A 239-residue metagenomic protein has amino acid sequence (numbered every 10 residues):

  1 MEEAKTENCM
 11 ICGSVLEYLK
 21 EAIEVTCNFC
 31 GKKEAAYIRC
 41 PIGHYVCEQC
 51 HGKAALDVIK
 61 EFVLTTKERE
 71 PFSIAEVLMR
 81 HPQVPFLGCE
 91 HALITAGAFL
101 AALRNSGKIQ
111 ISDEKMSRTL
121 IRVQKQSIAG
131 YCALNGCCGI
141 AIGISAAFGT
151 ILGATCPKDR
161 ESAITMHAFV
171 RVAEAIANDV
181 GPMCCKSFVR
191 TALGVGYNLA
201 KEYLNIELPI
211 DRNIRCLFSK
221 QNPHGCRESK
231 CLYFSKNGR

Functional and structural regions predicted by a protein language model:
M1-T6, V15-I23, I38-P41: Short, flexible, mixed-charge glycine/proline-rich loop motifs that serve as phosphate/nucleic-acid-contacting
T6, E24-C27, Y37, H44 (+2 more regions): Residues immediately within or flanking Cys/His clusters that coordinate Zn2+ in small zinc-binding modules
C9-C12, C27-C30, C40, C47-C50: Short cysteine-rich clusters marking metal-coordination/redox-active sites
S14-Y18, A35, Y45, A55: Short functional micro-motifs and their immediate structural scaffolds
Y37, V77-C89, K125-G136, I176-G181: A short glycine/serine-rich beta->alpha loop
E61-G97, P182: Polybasic, low-complexity association/targeting segments
H91, Y131-T150: Conserved phosphate/anionic-ligand binding catalytic regions in large, soluble enzymes, centered on
I151, K158-K201: A structural-propensity feature for long, helix-poor, extended segments
